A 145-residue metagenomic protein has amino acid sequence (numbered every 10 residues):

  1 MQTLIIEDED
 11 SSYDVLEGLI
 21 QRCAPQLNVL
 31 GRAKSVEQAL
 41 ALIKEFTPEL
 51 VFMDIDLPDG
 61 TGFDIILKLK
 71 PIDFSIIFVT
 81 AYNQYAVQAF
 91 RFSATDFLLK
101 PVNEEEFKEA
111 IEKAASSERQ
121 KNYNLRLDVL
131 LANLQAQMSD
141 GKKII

Functional and structural regions predicted by a protein language model:
M1-Q2: Non-catalytic signal-transmission and effector/linker regions of two-component phosphorelay proteins
D8-E9, I55: Generic detector of well-ordered alpha-helical packing
E9-K34: Two-component/phosphorelay signaling modules centered on CheY-like receiver
Q21, P25, L57, Q137-S139: A generic structural signal for short, solvent-exposed coil/turn residues that cap or connect secondary-structure
E37-L131: CheY-like receiver
A132-I145: C-terminal output/effector regions of signal-responsive regulators
